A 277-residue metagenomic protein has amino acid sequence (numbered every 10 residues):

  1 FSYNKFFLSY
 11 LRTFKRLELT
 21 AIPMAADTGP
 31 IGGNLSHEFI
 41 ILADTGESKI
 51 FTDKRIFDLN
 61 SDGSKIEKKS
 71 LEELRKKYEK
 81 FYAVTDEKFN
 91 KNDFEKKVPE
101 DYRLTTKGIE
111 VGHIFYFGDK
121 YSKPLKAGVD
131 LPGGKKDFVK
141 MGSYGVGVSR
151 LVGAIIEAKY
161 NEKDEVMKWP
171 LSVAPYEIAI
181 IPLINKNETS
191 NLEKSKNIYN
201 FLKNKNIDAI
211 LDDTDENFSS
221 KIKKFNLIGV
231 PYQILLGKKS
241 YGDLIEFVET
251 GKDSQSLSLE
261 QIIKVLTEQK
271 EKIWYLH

Functional and structural regions predicted by a protein language model:
F1-H277: NTP/phosphate- and nucleic-acid-binding module
